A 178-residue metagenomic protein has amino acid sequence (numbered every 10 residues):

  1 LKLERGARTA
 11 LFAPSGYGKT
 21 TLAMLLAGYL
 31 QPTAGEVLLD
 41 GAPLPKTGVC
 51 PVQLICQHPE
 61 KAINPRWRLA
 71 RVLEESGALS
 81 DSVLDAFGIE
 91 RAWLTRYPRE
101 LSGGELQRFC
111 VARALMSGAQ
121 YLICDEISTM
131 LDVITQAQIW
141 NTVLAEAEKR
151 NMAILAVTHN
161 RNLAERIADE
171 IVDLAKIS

Functional and structural regions predicted by a protein language model:
A27: Helix-to-loop junction immediately C-terminal to a conserved catalytic motif
G35-G48, K176: Conserved ABC transporter NBD signature motif
H58, P65-L79: Q-loop/switch helix immediately C-terminal to the Walker
Y97-L101, E105: Conserved ABC ATPase signature
V111, I123, I139: Hydrophobic anchor residue at the start of the ABC signature
A137-R150: Helical segment within the ABC ATPase nucleotide-binding domain
V157-H159: H-loop/switch region of ABC-family ATPase nucleotide-binding domains
